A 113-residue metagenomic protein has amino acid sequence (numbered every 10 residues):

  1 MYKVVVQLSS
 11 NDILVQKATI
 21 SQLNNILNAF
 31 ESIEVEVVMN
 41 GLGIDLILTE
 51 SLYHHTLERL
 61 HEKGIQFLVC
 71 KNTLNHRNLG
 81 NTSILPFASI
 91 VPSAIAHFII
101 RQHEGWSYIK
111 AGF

Functional and structural regions predicted by a protein language model:
M1-K3, I33-E34: Loop/turn elements at helix/coil->beta-strand transitions in domains of secreted/extracellular proteins
Y2-V4, D12, N25-I26: Secretory/periplasmic and organellar redox-cofactor proteins
K3-S9, V38-N40: Short glycine-rich or small-residue beta-strand-to-loop segments that form or flank ligand, phosphate, metal/Fe-S
Q7-K17, D45-L48: Short, glycine-rich nucleotide/cofactor-binding loops
N11-D12, G43, T73-H76: Solvent-exposed loop/turn segments at secondary-structure junctions within structured extracellular/periplasmic domains
V15-F30: Histidine-anchored nucleotide/phosphate-binding helix
V35-N40, F67-K71: Short internal beta-strands
L52-F113: A cross-taxonomic marker for long C-terminal extensions/tails that follow the last structured domain
